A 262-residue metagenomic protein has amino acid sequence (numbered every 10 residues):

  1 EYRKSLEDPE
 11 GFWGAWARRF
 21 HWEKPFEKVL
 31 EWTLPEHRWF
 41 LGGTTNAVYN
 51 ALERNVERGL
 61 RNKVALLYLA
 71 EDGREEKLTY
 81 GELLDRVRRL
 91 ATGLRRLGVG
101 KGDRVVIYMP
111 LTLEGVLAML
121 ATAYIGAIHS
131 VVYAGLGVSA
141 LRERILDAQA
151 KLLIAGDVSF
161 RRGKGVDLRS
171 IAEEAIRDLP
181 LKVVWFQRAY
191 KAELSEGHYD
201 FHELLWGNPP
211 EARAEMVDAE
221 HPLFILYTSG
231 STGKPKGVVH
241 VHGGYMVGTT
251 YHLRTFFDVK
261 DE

Functional and structural regions predicted by a protein language model:
E1-L78, E82-D85, R89-T92, I176-D178 (+1 more regions): N-lobe entry segment of adenylate-forming
V48, N62, L66-L120, G137-R142 (+3 more regions): Conserved AMP-binding/adenylate-forming core of the ANL superfamily
N62-V64, V184-F186, E196-Y227, K234 (+3 more regions): Conserved pre-ATP/AMP-binding loop-to-beta segment of ANL
D72, A155-A219: ANL superfamily adenylate-forming
V105, T122, P222, T228-S231 (+1 more regions): Conserved S/T- and glycine-rich ATP-binding loop of Class I adenylate-forming
P110-L111, A140, I154, H221 (+2 more regions): Hydrophobic, small-residue-rich alpha-helical packing segments that form membrane-like cores
M119, L136-R177, G248-E262: Conserved ATP-dependent adenylate/AMP-binding module captured primarily in the ANL superfamily
G126: Structured binding elements
